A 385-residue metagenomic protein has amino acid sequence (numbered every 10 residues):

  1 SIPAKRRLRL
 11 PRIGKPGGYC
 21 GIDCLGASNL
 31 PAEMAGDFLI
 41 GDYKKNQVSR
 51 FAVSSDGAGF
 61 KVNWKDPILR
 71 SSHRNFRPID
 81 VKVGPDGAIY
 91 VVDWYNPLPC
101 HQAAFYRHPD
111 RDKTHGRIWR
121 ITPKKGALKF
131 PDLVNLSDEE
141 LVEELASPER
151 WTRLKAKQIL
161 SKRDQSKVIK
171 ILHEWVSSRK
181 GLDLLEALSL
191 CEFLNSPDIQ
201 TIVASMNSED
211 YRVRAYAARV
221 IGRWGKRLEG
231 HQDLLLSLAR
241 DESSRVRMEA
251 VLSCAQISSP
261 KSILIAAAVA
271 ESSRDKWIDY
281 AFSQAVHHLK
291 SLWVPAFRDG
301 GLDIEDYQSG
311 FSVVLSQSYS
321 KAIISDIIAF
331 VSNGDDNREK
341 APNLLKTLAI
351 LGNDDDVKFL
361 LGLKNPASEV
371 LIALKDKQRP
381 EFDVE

Functional and structural regions predicted by a protein language model:
S1-E140, W151, I159-K162, D198: Beta-propeller domains with acidic blade repeats across secreted/periplasmic ectodomains and cytosolic WD/CNH propellers
V92, H108-P109, K113-H115, I121-E385: Long, ordered, helix-rich scaffold segments
